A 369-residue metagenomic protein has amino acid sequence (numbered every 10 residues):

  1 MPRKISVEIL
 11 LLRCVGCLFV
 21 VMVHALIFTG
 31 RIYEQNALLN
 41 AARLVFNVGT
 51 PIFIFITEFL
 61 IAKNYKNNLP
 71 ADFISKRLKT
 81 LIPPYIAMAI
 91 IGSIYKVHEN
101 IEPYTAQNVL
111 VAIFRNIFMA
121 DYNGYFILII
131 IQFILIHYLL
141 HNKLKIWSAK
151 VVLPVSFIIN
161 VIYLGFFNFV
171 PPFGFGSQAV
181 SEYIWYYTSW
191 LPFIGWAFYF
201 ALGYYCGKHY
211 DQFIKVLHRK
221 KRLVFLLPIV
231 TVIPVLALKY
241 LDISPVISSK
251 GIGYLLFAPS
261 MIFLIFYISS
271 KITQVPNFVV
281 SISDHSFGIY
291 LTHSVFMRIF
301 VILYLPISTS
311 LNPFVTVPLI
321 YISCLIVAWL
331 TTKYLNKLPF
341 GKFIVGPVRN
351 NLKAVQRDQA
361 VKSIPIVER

Functional and structural regions predicted by a protein language model:
I5-C17, I74, K79-I82, K215-V232 (+3 more regions): Functional transmembrane helices that form membrane-embedded active or gating regions
V7-N64, L81-I90: Functionally critical transmembrane alpha-helices in membrane proteins and complexes, commonly lining
L18, M22-A25, A89, S156-F169 (+2 more regions): Aromatic-anchored segments of alpha-helical transmembrane domains
I27-Y33, V97-E102, F166-A179, V235-V246 (+1 more regions): Juxtamembrane "helix-exit" motif on the non-cytosolic side of transmembrane helices
L38-T50, N116-I129, N168-Y199, L236-I262: Interfacial loop-to-helix transition and helix-capping segments at the boundaries of transmembrane helices
L44-P51, N64-K96, A106-Y122, F133-I134 (+2 more regions): Transmembrane alpha-helical segments and their boundary/interface "anchor" motifs in multi-pass integral membrane
Y95-P172, Y187-A201: Hydrophobic alpha-helical segments with transmembrane-like composition
M119-N123, L238-P339: Alpha-helical transmembrane segments of multi-pass integral membrane proteins
